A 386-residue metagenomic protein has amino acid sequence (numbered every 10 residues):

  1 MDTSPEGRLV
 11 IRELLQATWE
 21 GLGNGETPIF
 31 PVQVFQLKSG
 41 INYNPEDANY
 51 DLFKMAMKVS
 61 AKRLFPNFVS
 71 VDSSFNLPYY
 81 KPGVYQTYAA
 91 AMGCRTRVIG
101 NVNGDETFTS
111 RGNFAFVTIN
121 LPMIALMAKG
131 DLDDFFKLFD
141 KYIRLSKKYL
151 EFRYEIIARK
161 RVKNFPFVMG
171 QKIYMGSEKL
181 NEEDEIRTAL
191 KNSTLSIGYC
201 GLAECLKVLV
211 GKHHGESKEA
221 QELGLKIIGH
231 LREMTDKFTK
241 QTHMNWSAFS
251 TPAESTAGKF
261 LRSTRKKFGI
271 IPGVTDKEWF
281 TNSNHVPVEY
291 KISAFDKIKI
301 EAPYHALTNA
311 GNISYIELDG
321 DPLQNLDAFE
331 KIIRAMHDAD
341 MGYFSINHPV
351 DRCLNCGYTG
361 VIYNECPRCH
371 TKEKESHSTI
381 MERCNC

Functional and structural regions predicted by a protein language model:
M1-K191, K212-H213, S217, Q221-R383: Conserved catalytic cores of very large enzyme subunits
A189-L206, N385: Conserved phosphate/anionic-ligand binding catalytic regions in large, soluble enzymes, centered on
